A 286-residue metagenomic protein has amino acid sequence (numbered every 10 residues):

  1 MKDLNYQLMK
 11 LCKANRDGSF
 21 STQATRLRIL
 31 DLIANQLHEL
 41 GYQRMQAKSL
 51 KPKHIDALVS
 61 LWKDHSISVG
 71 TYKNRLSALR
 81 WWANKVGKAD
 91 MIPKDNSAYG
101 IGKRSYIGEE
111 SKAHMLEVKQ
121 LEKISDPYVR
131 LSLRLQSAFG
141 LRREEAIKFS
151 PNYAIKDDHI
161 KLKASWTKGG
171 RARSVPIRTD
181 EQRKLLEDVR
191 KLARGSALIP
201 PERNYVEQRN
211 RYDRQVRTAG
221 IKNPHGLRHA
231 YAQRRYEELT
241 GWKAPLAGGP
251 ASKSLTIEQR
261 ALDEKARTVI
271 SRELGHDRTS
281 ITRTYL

Functional and structural regions predicted by a protein language model:
M9-R104: N-terminal core-binding DNA-recognition domain of tyrosine recombinases/integrases
G100-K119, K168-E181: DNA breakage-rejoining catalytic core of tyrosine-based enzymes
H114-R143, A261-R267: Basic, Lys/Arg- and aromatic-enriched nucleic-acid-binding interface segment
Q136-H159, R283-T284: Short, charged phosphate-coordinating catalytic segments
K148-L185: Conserved tyrosine-mediated DNA breakage-rejoining catalytic core shared by Y-recombinases
H159-S165, G248-L286: Short functional hotspots where side chains directly engage DNA or cofactors
R178-G241: Active-site/catalytic core of tyrosine-dependent DNA strand-transfer enzymes
G220-E264, H276: Short basic/aromatic active-site micro-motif
